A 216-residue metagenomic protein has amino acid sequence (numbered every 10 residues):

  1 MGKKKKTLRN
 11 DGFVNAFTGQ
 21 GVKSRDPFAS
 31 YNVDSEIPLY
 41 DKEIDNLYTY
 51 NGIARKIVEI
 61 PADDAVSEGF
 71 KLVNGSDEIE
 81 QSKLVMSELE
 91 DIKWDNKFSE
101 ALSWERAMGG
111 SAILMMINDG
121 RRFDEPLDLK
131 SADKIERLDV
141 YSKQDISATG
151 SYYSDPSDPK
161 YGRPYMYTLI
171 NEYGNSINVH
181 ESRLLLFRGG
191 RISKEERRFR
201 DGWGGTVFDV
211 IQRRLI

Functional and structural regions predicted by a protein language model:
M1-S67: N-terminal-proximal low-complexity accessory segments that begin disordered and transition into the first
D45-V207: Structured, mid-chain assembly/scaffold modules that mediate subunit interfaces within large macromolecular complexes
Q212-I216: A contiguous, surface-oriented mixed alpha/beta subdomain in the mid-to-C-terminal portion of proteins that forms
